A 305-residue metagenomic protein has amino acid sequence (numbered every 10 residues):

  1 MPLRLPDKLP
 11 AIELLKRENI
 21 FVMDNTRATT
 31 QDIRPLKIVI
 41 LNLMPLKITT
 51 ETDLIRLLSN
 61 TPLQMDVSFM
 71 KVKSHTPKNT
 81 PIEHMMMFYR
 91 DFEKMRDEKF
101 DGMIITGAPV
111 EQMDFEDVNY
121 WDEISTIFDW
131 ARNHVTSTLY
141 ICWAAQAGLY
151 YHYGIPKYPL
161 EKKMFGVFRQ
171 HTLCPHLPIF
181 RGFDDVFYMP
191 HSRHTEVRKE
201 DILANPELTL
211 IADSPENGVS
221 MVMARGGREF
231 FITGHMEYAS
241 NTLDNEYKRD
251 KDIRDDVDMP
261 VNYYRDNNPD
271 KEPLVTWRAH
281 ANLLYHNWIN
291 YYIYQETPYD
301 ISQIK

Functional and structural regions predicted by a protein language model:
M1-S74, Y89-M95, K99, T126 (+1 more regions): Amide-donor transfer/coupling interface in amidating biosynthetic enzymes
D53-I55, H84, D117-Y120, Y153-P156 (+1 more regions): Short, glycine/charged-enriched secondary-structure capping and boundary segments
K73-M86: N-terminal beta-loop-helix "entrance" segment that forms/cooperates in small-molecule cofactor or anionic ligand
M85, Y89-F92, F115: Helical hinge/lid and interdomain linker segments adjacent to catalytic or ligand-binding clefts that mediate domain
F100, I105-C174: Cysteine-nucleophile active-site neighborhood
